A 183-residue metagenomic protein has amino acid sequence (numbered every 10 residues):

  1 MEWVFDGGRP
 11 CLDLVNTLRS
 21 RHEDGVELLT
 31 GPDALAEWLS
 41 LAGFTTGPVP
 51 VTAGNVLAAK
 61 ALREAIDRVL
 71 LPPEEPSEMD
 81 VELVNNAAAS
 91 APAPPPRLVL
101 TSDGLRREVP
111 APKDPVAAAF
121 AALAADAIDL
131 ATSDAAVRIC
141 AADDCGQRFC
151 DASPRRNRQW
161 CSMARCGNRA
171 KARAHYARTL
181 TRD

Functional and structural regions predicted by a protein language model:
M1-I139, D143-G146, D183: Short helix-coil boundary/hinge micro-motifs
G25, C150, K171: Short acidic, gly/pro-rich beta-turn/loop elements at beta-sheet edges and active-site/ligand-binding grooves
K60, R155, C166-A170: Short alpha-helical segments used as structural interaction elements across diverse proteins
V137-A142, R158, M163, R169: Residues immediately within or flanking Cys/His clusters that coordinate Zn2+ in small zinc-binding modules
D151-R158: Short linker/helix segments within small regulatory modules
M163-R182: Basic DNA-binding region of bZIP-type proteins
